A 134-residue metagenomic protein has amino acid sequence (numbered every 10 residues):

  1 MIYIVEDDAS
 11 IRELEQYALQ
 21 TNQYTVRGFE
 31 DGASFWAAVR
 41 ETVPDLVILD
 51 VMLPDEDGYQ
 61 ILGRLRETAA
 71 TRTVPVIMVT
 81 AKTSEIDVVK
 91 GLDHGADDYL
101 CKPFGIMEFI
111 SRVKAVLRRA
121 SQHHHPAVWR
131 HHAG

Functional and structural regions predicted by a protein language model:
M1, A115-G134: Short, Lys/Arg-enriched segments at the junction into DNA-binding effector domains of transcriptional regulators
D8-R27: Two-component/phosphorelay signaling modules centered on CheY-like receiver
R12, P54, S84, K102: The feature encodes the CheY-like receiver
Q23-A38: Short hydrophobic/Thr-rich beta-strand motif most characteristic of the beta2 strand and flanking loop of CheY-like
D50, T80: Active-site residues of response regulator receiver
F104-L117: C-terminal output helix
